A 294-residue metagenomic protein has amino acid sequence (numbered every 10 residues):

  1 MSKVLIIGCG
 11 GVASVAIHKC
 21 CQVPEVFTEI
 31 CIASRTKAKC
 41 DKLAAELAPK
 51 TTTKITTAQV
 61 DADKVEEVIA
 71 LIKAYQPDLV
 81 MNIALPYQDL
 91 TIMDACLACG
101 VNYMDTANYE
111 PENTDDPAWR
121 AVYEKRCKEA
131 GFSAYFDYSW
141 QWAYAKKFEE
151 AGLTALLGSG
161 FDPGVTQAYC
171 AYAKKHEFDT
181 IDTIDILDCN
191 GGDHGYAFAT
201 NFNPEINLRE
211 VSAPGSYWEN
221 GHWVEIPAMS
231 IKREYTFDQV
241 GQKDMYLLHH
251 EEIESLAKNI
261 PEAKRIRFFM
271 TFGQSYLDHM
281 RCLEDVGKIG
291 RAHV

Functional and structural regions predicted by a protein language model:
C9-G10: Glycine-rich Rossmann-fold phosphate-binding loop(s) that bind the pyrophosphate of adenine dinucleotide cofactors
A13-S14: N-terminal Rossmann-fold NAD(P) dinucleotide-binding loop
T36-K39: Helix N-cap at the beta1-alpha1 junction of Rossmann-like dinucleotide-binding domains, i.e., the first residues
K50-K64: Rossmann-fold cofactor-recognition segment
V60-P77, A84, Q88: Conserved Rossmann-fold cofactor-binding substructure of NAD(P)-dependent oxidoreductases
A107-L153: Rossmann-fold NAD(P)-binding glycine/threonine-rich loop
K175-H293: C-terminal catalytic/substrate-binding lobe primarily of soluble NAD(P)-dependent oxidoreductases
